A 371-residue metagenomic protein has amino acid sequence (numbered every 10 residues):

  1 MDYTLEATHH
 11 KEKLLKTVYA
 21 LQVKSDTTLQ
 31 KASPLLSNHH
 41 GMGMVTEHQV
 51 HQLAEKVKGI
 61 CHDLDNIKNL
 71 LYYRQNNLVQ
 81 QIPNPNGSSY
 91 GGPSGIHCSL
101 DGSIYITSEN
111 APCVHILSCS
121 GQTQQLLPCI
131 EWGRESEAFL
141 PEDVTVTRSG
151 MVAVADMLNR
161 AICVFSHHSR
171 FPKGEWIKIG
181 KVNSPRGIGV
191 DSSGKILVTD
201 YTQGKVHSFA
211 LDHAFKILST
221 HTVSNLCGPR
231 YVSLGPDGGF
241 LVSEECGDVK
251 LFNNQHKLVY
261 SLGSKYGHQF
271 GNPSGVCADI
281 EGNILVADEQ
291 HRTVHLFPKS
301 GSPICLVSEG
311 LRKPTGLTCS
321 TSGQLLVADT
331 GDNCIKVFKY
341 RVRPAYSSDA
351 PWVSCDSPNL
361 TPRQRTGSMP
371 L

Functional and structural regions predicted by a protein language model:
M1-I82, Y90, H97, L211-D212 (+1 more regions): Protein-protein interaction scaffold domains that mediate dimerization/oligomerization
L78-G87, T123-E135, F171-I179, F215-V223 (+2 more regions): A short beta-strand motif characteristic of beta-propeller blades
G87-S99, G133-T147, G180-K195, S224-G239 (+4 more regions): Beta-rich, blade/repeat-based domains predominating in secreted/periplasmic proteins but also intracellular
I106-I130: Beta-propeller domains
I106-N110, V146-T147, V154-L158, I196-Q203 (+3 more regions): Conserved beta-strand positions in repeat-built beta-propeller and related beta-rich domains
P112-H115, R160-I162, G204-V206, D248-K250 (+2 more regions): Structural signal for beta-propeller blades
S118-Q122, S166-R170, A210-A214, N253-K257 (+2 more regions): Short loop/turn segments that connect beta-strands within beta-propeller blades
P314-L371: Blade-level signature of beta-propeller repeat domains, shared across WD40, Kelch, NHL, RCC1 and BNR/Asp-box propellers
